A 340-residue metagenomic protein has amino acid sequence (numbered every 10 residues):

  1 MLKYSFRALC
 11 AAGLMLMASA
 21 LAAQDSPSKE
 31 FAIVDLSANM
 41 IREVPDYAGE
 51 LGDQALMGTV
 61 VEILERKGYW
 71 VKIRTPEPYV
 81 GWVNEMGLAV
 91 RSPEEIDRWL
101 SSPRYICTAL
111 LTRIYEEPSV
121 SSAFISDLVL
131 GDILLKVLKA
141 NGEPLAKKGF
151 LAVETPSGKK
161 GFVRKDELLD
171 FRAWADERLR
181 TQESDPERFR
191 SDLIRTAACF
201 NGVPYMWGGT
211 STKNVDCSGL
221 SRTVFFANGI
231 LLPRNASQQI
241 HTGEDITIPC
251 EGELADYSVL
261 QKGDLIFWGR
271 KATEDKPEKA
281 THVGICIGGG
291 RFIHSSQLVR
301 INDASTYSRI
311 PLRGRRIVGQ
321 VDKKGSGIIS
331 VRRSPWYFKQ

Functional and structural regions predicted by a protein language model:
M1-C10: Bacterial N-terminal signal peptides that target proteins for export
M17-A20: N-terminal signal peptide c-region/cleavage motif recognized by signal peptidases
Q24-K29, T59-E62, T75-I106, S119 (+2 more regions): Boundary regions of SH3-family modules and the immediately adjacent low-complexity/disordered segments in eukaryotic
V34-I63, C107-G142, Y205: Beta-loop motif signature
E65, L138, G269-R270, S296: Conserved "cap/hinge" positions at secondary-structure junctions
T112, S119-F124, L179, L254 (+1 more regions): Aromatic- and glycine-rich peptidoglycan recognition patches
S121, R178-S184, P204-T212: Second-shell loop/turn segments in exported
Y205-G219, T223-L260: Catalytic cysteine-centered active-site loop
